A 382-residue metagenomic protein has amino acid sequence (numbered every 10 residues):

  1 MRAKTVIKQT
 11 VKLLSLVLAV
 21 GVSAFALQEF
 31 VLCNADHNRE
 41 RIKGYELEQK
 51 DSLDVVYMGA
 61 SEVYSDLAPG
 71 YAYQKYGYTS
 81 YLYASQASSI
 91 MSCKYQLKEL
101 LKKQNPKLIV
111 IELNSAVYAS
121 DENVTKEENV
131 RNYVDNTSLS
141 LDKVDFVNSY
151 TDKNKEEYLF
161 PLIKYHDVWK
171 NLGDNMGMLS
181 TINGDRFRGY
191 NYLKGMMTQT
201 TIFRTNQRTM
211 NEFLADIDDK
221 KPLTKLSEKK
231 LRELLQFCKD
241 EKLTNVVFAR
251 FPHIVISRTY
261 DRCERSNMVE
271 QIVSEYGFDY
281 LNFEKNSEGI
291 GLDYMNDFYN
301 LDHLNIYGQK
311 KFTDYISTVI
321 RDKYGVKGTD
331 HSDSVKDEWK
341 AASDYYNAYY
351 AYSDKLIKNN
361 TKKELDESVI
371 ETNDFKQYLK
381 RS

Functional and structural regions predicted by a protein language model:
M1-Q9: N-terminal Lys/Arg-rich, disordered targeting/topogenic segments
K8-E29: Hydrophobic membrane-insertion alpha-helices, especially the h-region of bacterial N-terminal signal peptides
F30-S52: Alpha-helical transmembrane signal-anchor/signal-peptide segments
S52-D54, G77-T79, N105-L108, E241-V247 (+1 more regions): Loop/turn elements at helix/coil->beta-strand transitions in domains of secreted/extracellular proteins
M58, E62-N148: Membrane-embedded segments
E128-E241, H331-S382: Secreted/periplasmic serine-hydrolase-like ester/acetyl group-modifying domain
L235-D261: Active-site segments of SGNH/GDSL-like serine hydrolases that catalyze O-acetyl group transfer/hydrolysis on lipids
T259-N373: C-terminal regions of proteins
